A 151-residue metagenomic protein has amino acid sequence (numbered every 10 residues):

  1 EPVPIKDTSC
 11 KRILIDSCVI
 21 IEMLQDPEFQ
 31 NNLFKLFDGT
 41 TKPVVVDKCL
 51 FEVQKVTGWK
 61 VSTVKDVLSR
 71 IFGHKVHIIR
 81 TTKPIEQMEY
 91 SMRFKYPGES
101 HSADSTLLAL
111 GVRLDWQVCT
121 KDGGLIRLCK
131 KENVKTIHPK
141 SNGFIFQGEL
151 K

Functional and structural regions predicted by a protein language model:
E1, G123-K151: Acidic, PIN/NYN-like endoribonuclease modules and their adjacent C-terminal/linker elements
E1-R12: Non-catalytic pre-domain segments flanking phosphatase-related domains
L14-I15, E28-H74, I78-T81: PIN/NYN-family metal-dependent endoribonuclease catalytic core
I15-C18, E22, D47, C119-D122: Short His-Asn-centered micro-motif
I20, L50-V53, L125-I126: A generic structural signal for short hydrophobic patches within well-formed alpha-helices
I79-K130: Active-site neighborhoods of divalent-metal-dependent phosphate/nucleic-acid chemistry enzymes
